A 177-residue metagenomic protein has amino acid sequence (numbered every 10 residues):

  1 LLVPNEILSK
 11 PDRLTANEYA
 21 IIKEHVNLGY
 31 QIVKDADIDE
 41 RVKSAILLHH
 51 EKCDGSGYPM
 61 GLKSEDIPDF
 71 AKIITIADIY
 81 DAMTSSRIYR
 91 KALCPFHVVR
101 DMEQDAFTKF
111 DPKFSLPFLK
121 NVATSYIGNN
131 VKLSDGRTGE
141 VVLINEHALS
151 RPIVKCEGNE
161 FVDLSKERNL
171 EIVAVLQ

Functional and structural regions predicted by a protein language model:
L1-Q177: Histidine- and acidic-residue-rich, metal-dependent catalytic cores
